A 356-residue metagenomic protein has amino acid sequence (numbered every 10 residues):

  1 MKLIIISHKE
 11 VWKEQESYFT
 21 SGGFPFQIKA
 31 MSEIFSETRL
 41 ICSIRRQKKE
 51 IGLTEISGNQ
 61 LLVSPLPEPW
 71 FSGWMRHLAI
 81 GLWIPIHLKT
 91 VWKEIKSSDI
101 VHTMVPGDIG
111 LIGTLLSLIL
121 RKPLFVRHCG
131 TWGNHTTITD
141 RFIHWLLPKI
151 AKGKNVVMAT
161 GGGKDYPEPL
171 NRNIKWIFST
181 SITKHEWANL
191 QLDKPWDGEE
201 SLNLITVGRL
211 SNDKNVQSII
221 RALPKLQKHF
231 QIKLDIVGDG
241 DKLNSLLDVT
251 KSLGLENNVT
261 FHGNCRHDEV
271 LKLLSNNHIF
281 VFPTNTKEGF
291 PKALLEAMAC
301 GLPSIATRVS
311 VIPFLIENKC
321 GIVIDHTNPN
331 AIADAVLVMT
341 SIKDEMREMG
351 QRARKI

Functional and structural regions predicted by a protein language model:
I95, N264-C265, K272-N277: Short alpha-helical donor nucleotide-sugar binding micro-motif in glycosyltransferases
D99, S275-E288, L302: Acidic donor-binding loop of glycosyltransferase active sites
H135, L147-D193: A short, active-site helix/loop in glycosyltransferases that binds the activated sugar's phosphate group
L202, T206-K225, F230, D241-L247 (+1 more regions): A conserved mid-protein helix/loop that constitutes part of the nucleotide-sugar donor-binding site
L247-C265: Nucleotide-activated donor-binding/catalytic signature segment of Leloir-type glycosyltransferases, i.e., the conserved
L255-N258, A331, V338, E345-I356: A short, well-ordered alpha-helix in the C-terminal region of glycosyltransferases
P303-A306, V323: Short hydrophobic beta-strand element within catalytic cores of glycosyltransferases and related nucleotide-activated
N318, I322-P329, V338-K343: Conserved acidic donor-binding segment of nucleotide-sugar-dependent glycosyltransferases
